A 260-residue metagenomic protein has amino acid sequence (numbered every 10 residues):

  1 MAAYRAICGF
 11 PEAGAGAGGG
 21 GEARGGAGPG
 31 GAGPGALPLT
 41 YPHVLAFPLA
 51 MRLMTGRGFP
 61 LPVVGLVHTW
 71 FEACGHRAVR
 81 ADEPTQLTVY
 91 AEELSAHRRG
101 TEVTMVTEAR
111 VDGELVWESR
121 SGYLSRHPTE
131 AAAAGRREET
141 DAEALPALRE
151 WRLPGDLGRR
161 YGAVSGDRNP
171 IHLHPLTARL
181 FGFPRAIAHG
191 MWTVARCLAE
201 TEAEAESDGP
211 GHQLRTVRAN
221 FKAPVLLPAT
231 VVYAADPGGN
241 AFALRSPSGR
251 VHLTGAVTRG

Functional and structural regions predicted by a protein language model:
M1-W70, E130-A205: Hot-dog-fold acyl-thioester-processing enzymes
L49, T69-W70, C74-L153, P224-P228 (+1 more regions): HotDog/MaoC-like acyl-thioester-processing domains
G65, R99-T101, G211: A generic structural micro-feature
L66-E72, Q213-R218: Short, structured beta-strand/loop micro-motifs enriched in basic residues and often containing a Trp
L176-V232, D236-N240, L244-H252: Catalytic-pocket segment enriched in acidic/His residues
